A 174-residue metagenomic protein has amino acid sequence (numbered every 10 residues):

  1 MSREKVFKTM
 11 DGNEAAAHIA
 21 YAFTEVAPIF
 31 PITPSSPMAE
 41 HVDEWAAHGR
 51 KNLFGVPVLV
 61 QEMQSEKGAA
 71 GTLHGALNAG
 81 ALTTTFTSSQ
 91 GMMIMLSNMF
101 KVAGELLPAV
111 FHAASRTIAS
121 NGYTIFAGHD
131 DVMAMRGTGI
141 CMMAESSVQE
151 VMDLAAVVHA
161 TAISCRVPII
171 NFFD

Functional and structural regions predicted by a protein language model:
M1-A134, G139, A156: Thiamine diphosphate
T124-D174: Conserved thiamine diphosphate
